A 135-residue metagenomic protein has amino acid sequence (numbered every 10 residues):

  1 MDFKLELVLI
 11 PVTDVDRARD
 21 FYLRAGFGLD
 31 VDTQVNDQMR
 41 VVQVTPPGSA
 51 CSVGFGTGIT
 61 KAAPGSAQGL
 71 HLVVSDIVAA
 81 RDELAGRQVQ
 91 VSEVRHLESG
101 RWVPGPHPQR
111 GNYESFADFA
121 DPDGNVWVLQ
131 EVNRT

Functional and structural regions predicted by a protein language model:
D2-F3, L9-C51, A79, G86: Core segments of cupin and vicinal oxygen chelate
E6-L7, A67-L70: Short active-site oxyanion
V12, L72-V74: Short beta-strand-to-loop capping motifs
T13-D14, G56-T60: Short beta-strand-to-loop junctions in surface cap/lid or active-site-entrance loops
D32-T33, V42, V53, L72 (+1 more regions): Vicinal oxygen chelate
N36, K61-P64: Short glycine/serine/proline-enriched coil/turn segments at secondary-structure junctions
G48-V53, G65-A67: Arg/Lys-rich, alpha-helical DNA-contact motif
